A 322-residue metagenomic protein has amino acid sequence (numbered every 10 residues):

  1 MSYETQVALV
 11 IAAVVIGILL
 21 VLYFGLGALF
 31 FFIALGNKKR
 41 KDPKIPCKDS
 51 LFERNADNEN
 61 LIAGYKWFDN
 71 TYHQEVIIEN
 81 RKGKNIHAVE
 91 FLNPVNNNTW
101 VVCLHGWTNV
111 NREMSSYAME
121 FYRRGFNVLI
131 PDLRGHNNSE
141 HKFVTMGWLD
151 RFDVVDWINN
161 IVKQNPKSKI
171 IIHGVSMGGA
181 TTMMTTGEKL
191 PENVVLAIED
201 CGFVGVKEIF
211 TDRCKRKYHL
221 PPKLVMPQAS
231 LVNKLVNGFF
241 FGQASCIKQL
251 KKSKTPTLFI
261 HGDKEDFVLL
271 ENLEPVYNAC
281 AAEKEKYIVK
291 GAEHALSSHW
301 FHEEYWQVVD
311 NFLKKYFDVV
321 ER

Functional and structural regions predicted by a protein language model:
I16-E79: An N-terminal hydrophobic leader/cap segment in hydrolases
W107-E120: The serine-hydrolase catalytic nucleophile loop
Y117, T255, L269-N278: Short alpha-helix in the alpha/beta-hydrolase fold that links the catalytic acid
A118-E140: Conserved alpha/beta-hydrolase
V144-N165: Alpha/beta-hydrolase active-site loop
M184-F240: Hydrolase active-site cap/lid region
K252-K254, F259-H261, E265: Short beta-strand/loop motif that positions the catalytic acidic residue of the alpha/beta-hydrolase fold
A292-W306: Catalytic histidine-centered segment of alpha/beta-hydrolase-like enzymes
